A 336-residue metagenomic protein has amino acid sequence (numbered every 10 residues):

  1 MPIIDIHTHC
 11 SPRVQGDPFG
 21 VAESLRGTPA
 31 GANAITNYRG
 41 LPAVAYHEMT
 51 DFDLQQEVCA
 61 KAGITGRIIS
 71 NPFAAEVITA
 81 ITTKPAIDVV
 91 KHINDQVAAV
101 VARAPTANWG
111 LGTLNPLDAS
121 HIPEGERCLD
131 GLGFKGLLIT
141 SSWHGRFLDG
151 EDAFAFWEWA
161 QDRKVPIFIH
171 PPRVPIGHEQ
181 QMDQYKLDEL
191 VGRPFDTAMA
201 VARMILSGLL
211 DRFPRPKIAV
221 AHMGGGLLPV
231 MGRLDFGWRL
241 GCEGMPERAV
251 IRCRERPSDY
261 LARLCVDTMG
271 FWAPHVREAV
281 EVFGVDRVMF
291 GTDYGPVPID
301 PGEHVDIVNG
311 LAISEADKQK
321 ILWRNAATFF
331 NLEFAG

Functional and structural regions predicted by a protein language model:
M1-G20, A155-F156, R163-V165, R193-F195 (+1 more regions): Internal hydrophobic scaffold segments of catalytic domains
M1-I6, R13-G66, D95-A102, P123 (+6 more regions): Mid-to-C-terminal alpha-helical segments outside catalytic/metal-binding sites
I4-T8, R67-I69, W109-G112, L137-I139 (+4 more regions): Hydrophobic faces of well-ordered beta-strands that scaffold small-molecule active sites in alpha/beta enzyme cores
H9, S142-W143, P172-R173, G224 (+1 more regions): Catalytic metal-binding/acid-base residues of hydrolase active sites
H9-M49, A80, I87, P175-T197 (+1 more regions): Active-site gating loops and adjacent loop-to-helix segments of metal-dependent hydrolytic enzymes
T65, I69-R203, S207-G208: Active-site gating/metal-coordination segments in enzymes
F134, D162, R215, G284-V285: Active-site acidic short loop of glycosyltransferases
D183-I205, K217, A221-G336: H/E-rich (His + Asp/Glu) clusters that bind or coordinate divalent metals
